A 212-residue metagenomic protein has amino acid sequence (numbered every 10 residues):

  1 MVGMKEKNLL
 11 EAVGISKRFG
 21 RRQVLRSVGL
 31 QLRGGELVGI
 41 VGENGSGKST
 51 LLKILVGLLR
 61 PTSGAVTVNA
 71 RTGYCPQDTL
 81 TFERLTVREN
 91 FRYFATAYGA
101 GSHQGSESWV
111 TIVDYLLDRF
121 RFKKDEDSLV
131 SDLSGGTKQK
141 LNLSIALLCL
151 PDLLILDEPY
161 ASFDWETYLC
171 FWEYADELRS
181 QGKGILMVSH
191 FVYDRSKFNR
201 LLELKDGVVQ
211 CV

Functional and structural regions predicted by a protein language model:
L10-A12, L25-S27: Conserved structural motif at the start of ABC-family nucleotide-binding domains
V41-E43: The feature captures the beta-strand-to-loop junction immediately N-terminal to the Walker
V56: Helix-to-loop junction immediately C-terminal to a conserved catalytic motif
L85-A100: Q-loop/switch helix immediately C-terminal to the Walker
R92, T96, S106-D125: Conserved ABC ATPase "signature" region
L129-G136: Conserved ABC ATPase signature
L154-E158: Catalytic Walker B motif of ABC-type/P-loop ATPase nucleotide-binding domains
